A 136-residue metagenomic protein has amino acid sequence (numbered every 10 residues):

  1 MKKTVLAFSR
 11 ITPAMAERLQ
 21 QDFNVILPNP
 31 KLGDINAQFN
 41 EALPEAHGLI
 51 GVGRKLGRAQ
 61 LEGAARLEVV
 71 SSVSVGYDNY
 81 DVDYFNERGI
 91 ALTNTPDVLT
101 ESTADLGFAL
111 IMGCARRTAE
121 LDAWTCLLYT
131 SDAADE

Functional and structural regions predicted by a protein language model:
M1-G48: N-terminal glycine-/charge-rich "phosphate-binding" loop or analogous flexible N-terminal tail
P30-L32, K55, D97, E136: Proline- and acidic/polar-enriched loop/turn elements at helix boundaries
E45-C126: Phosphate/diphosphate ligand-binding glycine-rich loop within oxidoreductases
G113, D135-E136: A very general structural signal that marks isolated residues within well-ordered alpha-helical segments
Y129-A134: Conserved small/polar residues in nucleotide/adenosyl-binding loops
